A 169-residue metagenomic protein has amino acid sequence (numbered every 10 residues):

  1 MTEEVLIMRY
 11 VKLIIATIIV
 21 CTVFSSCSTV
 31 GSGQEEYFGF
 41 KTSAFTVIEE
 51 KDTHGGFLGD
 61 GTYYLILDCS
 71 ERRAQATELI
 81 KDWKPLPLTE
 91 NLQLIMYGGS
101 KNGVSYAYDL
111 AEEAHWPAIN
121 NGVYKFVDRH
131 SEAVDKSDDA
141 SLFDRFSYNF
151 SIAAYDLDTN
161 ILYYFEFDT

Functional and structural regions predicted by a protein language model:
M1-S25: Sec-dependent bacterial lipoprotein signal peptides
V5-L6, S70, D158: Intrinsically disordered, low-complexity regions of eukaryotic proteins
R9-L13, F24, V47-E50, A74 (+4 more regions): Hydrophobic transmembrane signal anchors and adjacent membrane-proximal interface regions, especially in viral
F24-E90: N-terminal export/targeting and maturation segments
C69-E71, E166-T169: Secondary-structure transition/turn motif
K84-Y163, D168: Functional cores of ribonucleases/endoribonucleases
